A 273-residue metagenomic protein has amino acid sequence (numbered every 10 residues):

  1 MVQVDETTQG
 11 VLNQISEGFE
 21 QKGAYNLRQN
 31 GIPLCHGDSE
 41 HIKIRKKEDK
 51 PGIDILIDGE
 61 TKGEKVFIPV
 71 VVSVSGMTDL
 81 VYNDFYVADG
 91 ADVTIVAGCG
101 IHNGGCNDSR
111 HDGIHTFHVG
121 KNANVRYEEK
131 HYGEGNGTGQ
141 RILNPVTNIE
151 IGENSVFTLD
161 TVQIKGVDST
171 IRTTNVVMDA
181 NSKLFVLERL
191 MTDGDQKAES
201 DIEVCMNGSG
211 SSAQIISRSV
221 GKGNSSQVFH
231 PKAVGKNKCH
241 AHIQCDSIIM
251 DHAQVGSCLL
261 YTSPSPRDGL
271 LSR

Functional and structural regions predicted by a protein language model:
M1-E40: Short, Gly/Pro- and small/polar-rich lid/capping loops
N26, L34-S263, R267, R273: Conserved beta-strand/loop scaffold segments within soluble protein domains that form the structured core and edges
